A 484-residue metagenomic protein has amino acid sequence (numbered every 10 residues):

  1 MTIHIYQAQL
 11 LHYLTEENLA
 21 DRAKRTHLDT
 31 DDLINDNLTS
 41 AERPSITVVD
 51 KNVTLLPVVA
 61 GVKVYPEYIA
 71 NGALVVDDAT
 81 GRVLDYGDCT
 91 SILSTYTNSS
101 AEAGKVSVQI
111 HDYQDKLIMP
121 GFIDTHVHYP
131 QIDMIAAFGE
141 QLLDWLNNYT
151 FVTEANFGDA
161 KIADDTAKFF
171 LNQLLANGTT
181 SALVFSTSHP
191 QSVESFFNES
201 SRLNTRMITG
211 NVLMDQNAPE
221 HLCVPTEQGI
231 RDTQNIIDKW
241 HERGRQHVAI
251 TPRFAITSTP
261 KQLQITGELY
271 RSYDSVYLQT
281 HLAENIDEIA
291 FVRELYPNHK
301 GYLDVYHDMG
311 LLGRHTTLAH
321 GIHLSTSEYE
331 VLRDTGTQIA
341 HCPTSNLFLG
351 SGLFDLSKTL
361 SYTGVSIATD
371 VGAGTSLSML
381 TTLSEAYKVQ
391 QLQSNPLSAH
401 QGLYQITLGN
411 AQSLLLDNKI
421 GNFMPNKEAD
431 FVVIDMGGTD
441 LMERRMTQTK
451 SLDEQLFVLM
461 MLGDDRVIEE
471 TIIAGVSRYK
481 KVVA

Functional and structural regions predicted by a protein language model:
E16-V48, V53-M119: Histidine-rich, glycine-flanked metal-binding segment
A60-V62, E428-V483: C-terminal cap of metal-dependent C-N hydrolases
K116-A137: Di-metal (Zn2+ and/or Mg2+/Mn2+) metal-binding site signature of metallo-dependent hydrolases with the MBL/beta-CASP
D133-A163, N211, Q216-T226, N285-H315 (+2 more regions): Active-site gating loops and adjacent loop-to-helix segments of metal-dependent hydrolytic enzymes
A136-T205, G229-E242: Alpha-helical scaffold segments that flank or form the walls of functional sites
Q191-A319: Metal-coordinating catalytic core of metallo-dependent amide/deamination hydrolases
N204, R271-S275, L311-R314, V331-A340 (+1 more regions): Glycine-enriched alpha-helix->loop->beta-strand junction motifs that scaffold or abut catalytic
D308-H315, L356-E443: His/Asp/Glu-enriched, well-ordered alpha-helical/loop segment that forms or immediately abuts the divalent-metal
